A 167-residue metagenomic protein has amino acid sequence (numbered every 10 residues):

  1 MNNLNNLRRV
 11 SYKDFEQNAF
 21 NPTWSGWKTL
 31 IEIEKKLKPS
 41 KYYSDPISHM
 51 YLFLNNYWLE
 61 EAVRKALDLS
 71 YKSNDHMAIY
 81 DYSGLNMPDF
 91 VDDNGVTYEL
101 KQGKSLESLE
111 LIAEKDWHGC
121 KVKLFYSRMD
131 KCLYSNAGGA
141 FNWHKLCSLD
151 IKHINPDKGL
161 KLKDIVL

Functional and structural regions predicted by a protein language model:
M1-A66: Interdomain/boundary linker segments immediately adjacent to catalytic/signaling cores
D14-Q17, H49, G95, G119 (+3 more regions): Intrinsic-disorder/low-complexity loop/linker signature
D45, S73-D93: Active-site metal-binding core of divalent-cation-utilizing nuclease and nuclease-like domains
Y57-Y82, K104-L106, K131-L133: Nucleic-acid endo/exonuclease domains
L67, F90-Q102: Conserved catalytic cores of phosphodiester-cleaving nucleases, focusing on short active-site segments
M87-P88, N94-G95, G119-L124: Short, surface-exposed beta-edge/turn micro-motifs
L100-L149, H153: Catalytic cores of nucleic-acid endonucleases
D150-L167: Charged phosphate-binding loop/patch that engages nucleotide di/tri-phosphates or the phosphate backbone of nucleic
